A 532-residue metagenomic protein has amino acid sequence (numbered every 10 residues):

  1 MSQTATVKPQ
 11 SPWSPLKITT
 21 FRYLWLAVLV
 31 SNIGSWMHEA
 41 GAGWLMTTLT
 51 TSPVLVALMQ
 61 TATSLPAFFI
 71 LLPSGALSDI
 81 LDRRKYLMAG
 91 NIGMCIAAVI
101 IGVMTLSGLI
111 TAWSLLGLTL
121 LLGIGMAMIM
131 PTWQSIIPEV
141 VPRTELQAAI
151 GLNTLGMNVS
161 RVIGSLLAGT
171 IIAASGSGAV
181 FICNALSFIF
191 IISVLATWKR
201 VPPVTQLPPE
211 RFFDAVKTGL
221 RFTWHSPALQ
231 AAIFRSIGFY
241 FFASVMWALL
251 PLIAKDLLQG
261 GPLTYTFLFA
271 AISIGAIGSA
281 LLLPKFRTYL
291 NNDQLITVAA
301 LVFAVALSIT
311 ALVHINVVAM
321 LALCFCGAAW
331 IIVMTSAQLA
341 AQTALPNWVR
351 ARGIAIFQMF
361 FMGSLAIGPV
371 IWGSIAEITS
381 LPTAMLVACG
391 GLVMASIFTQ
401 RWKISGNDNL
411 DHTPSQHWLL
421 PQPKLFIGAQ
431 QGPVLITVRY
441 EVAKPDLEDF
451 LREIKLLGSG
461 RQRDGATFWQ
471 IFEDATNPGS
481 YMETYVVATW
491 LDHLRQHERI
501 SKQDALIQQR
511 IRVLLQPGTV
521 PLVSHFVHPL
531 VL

Functional and structural regions predicted by a protein language model:
S2-F21, R200-F234: Juxtamembrane intracellular "pre-TM" segments in multi-pass secondary transporters
T20-A40, A62-S78, D82-A97, S114-A173 (+7 more regions): Substrate-agnostic recognition of the 12-TM MFS/MFS-like secondary transporter fold
H38-G41, L45, T50-Q60, G151 (+2 more regions): Small-residue hotspots at the loop-to-helix junctions and early N-terminal turns of transmembrane alpha-helices
G43-T50, G102-S107, I163-C183, L252 (+2 more regions): Transmembrane alpha-helix termini and helix-breaking/packing motifs in multi-pass membrane transporters
M59, F69, P73, I80 (+7 more regions): C-terminal transmembrane bundle of multi-pass solute transporters/carriers
S135, E139, F181-R211, Y289 (+1 more regions): Helix-loop junctions on the cytosolic side of multi-pass membrane transporters, especially the intracellular loop
S405-D408, S459-F468, V486-L522: An amphipathic, aromatic/His-enriched active-site/gating alpha helix that lines ligand/cofactor pockets
P445-W469: Short amphipathic alpha-helical segments
